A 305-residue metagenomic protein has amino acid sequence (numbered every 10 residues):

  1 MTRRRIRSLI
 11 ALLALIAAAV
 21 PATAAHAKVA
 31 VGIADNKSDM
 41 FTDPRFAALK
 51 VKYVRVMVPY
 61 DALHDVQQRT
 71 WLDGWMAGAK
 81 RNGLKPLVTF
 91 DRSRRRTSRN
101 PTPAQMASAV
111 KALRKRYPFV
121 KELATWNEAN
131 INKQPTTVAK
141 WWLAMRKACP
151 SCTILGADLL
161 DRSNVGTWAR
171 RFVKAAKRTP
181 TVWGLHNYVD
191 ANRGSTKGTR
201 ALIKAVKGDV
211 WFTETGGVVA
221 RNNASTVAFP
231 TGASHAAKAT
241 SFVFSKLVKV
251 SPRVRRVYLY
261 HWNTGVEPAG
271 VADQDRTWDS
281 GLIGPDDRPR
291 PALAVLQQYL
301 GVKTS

Functional and structural regions predicted by a protein language model:
T2-A27: Secretory targeting and sorting signals
A25-Y60: Boundary/entry segment of secreted carbohydrate-active catalytic domains
K28-G32, K52-R55, G83-L87, V120-A124 (+4 more regions): Structural preference for beta-strand elements that scaffold enzyme active sites
A34, R45-F46, R116, A228-P230 (+1 more regions): Aromatic-rich peripheral "rim/lid" segments of glycoside hydrolase catalytic domains that contact and position glycan
M40, D61-D73, R95-G208, F212-T215 (+2 more regions): Active-site cleft segment of glycoside hydrolase catalytic domains centered on the general acid/base Glu
A47, K80, A176, V248-K249: Non-catalytic positions within long, well-ordered alpha-helices that form the structural scaffold/packing of enzyme
W71-N82: Catalytic-core regions built around general acid/base machinery
D91-R92, L160, Y258-N263: Short, solvent-exposed turn/loop segments enriched in Gly/Ser/Thr/Pro and often Arg
